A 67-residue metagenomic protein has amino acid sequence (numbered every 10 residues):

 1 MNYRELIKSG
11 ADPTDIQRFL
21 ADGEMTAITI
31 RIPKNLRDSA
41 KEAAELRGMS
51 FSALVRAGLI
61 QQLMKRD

Functional and structural regions predicted by a protein language model:
M1-A27, K34-N35: A detector of short terminal or domain-flanking linear segments
M1-E5, E45, R56-A57: Charged, low-complexity intrinsically disordered terminal regions and linker tails
L6, K41, M64-D67: Short, positively charged interaction helices/loops
D22-A53: Short, contiguous, helix-prone interaction/anchoring segments in small proteins
M49-D67: Short, basic amphipathic alpha-helical segments that act as recognition/interaction helices in nucleic-acid-binding
